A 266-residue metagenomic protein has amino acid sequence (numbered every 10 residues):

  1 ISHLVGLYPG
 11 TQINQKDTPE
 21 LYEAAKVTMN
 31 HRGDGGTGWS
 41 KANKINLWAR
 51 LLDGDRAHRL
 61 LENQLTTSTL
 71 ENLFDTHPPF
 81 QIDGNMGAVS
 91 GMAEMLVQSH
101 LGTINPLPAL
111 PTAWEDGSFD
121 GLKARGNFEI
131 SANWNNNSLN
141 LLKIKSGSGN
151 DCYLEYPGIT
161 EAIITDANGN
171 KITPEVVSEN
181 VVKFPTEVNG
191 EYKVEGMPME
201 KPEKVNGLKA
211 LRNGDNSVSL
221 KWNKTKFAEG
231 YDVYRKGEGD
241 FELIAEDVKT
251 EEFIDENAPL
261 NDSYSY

Functional and structural regions predicted by a protein language model:
S2-N72, I82-V89, E94: C-terminal substrate/ligand-recognition segments
D55-M199: Non-catalytic C-terminal accessory modules of carbohydrate-active enzymes
P174-V176, L243-K249: Short beta-strand segments within Ig-like beta-sandwich modules, predominantly Fibronectin type-III
F184, F253-E256: Hydrophobic core positions of the immunoglobulin-like beta-sandwich fold
N189-E191, A228, N261-S263: Extracellular Ig-like/FN3 beta-sandwich strand-entry sites
M199-F227, L260: Pro/Thr/Ser/Gly-rich low-complexity, intrinsically disordered linker/stalk tracts
F227-L243: Extracellular low-complexity, O-glycosylation-prone stalks/linkers
D255-Y266: Beta-strand-rich modules
